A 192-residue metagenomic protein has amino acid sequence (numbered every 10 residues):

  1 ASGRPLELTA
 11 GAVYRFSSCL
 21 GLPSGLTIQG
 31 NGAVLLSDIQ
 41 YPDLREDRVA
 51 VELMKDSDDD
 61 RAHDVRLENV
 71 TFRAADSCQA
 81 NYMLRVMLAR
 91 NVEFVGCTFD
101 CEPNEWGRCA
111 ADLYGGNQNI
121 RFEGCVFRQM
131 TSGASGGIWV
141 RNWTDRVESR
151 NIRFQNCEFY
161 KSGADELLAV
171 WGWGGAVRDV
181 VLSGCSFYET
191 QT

Functional and structural regions predicted by a protein language model:
A1-S2, G21-L22, R61, L88 (+1 more regions): Flexible, charged surface loops at secondary-structure boundaries
G3-T27, N31-D47, T71-F72, S77: N-terminal extracellular ligand-recognition/capping segment immediately after the signal peptide
F16-C19, S37-P42, F72-M83, E102-A111 (+3 more regions): Short glycine/acidic-rich loop motifs that flank beta-strands on beta-rich extracellular proteins
G25, Q29-V34, R61-A74, R90-E102 (+3 more regions): Right-handed parallel beta-helix
Y41-S57, R61: Aromatic/His-enriched, Gly/Pro-containing loop or helix-boundary segments that lie immediately adjacent to catalytic
D56-S57, D112-L113, N142-D145, G172-G174: Tandem-repeat/low-complexity and Cys-motif detector
